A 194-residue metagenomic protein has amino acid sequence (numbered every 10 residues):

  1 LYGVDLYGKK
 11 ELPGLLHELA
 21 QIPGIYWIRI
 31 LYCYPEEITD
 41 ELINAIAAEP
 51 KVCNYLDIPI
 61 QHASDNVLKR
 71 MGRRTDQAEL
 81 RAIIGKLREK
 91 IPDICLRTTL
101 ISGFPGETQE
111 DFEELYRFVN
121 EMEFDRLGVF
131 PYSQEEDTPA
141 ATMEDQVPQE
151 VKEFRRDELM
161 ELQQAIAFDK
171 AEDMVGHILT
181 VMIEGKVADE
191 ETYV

Functional and structural regions predicted by a protein language model:
L1-F112: Conserved SAM/AdoMet-binding glycine-rich loop
V4-G24, R70-R74, Q134-A165: Radical SAM enzyme [4Fe-4S]-AdoMet core and its adjacent flexible, acidic and glycine-rich loops/tails across
Y26, D125, F130: Short acidic/polar active-site loop segments enriched in Thr and Asp
I46-A48, L115, E144-V147: Short, hinge-like loop/turn segments at secondary-structure boundaries
I58, T99, V119, L127 (+1 more regions): Hydrophobic, well-ordered secondary-structure elements that form the walls of internal hydrophobic environments
E107, V119-F124: Contiguous mid-protein beta-loop-alpha structural module that forms a pocket-lining wall or clamp of enzyme active
P131, T142-V194: Terminal RNA-binding accessory module
